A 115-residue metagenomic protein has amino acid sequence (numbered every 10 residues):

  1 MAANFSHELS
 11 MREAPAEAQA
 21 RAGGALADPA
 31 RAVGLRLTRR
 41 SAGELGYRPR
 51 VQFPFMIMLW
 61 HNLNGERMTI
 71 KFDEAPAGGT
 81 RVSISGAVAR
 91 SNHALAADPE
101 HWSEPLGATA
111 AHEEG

Functional and structural regions predicted by a protein language model:
M1-R12, A16-G115: Ser/Thr-rich, low-complexity intrinsically disordered terminal regions
